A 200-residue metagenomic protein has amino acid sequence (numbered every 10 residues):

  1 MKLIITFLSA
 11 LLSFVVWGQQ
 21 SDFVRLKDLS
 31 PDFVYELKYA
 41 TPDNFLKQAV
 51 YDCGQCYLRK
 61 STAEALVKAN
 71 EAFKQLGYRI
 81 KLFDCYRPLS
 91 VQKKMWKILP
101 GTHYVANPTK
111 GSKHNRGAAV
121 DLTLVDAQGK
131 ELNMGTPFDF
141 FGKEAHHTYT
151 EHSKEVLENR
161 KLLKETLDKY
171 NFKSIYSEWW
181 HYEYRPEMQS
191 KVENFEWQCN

Functional and structural regions predicted by a protein language model:
M1-D22: Bacterial Sec-dependent N-terminal signal peptides
V16-C85, K97-S177, E183-N200: Extracytoplasmic cell-surface/polysaccharide-interacting catalytic and binding patches
P88: Segments that shape or occlude catalytic/ligand-binding pockets
V91: Short, well-ordered surface patches within globular domains
